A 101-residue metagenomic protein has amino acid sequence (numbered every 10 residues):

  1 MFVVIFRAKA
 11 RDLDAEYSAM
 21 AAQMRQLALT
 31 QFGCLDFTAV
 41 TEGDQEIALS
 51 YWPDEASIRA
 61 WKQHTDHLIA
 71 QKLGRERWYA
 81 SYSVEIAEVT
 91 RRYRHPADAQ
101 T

Functional and structural regions predicted by a protein language model:
M1-I47, E55-Q63, Y79-T101: Short S/T/G/P-rich N-terminal loop/turn motif that feeds into the first structured element of a domain
L27, A70-L73: Residues that form generic nucleotide/phosphate-binding pockets
Y51: Sensory beta-strand/linker motifs that couple input domains to effectors
K72-G74, W78-A80: Short arginine-rich
